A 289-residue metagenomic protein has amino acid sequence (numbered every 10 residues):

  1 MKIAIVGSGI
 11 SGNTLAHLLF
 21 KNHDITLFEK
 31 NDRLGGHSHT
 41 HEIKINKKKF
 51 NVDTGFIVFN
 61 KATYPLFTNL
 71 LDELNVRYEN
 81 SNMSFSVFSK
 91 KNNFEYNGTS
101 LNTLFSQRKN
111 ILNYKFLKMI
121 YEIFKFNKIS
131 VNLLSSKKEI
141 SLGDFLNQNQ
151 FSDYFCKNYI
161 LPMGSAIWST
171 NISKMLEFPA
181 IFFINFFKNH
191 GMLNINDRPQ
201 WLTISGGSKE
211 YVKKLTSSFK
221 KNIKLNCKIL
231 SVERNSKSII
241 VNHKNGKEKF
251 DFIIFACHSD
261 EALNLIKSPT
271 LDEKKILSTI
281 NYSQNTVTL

Functional and structural regions predicted by a protein language model:
K2-L27: N-terminal Rossmann-like FAD-binding beta1-loop-alpha1 element of flavoenzymes
S11, R33, D260: Conserved Rossmann-like nucleotide-cofactor binding loop
F20-K44: Glycine-rich FAD pyrophosphate-binding loop
T26, E79, N222-K224: General small-molecule cofactor/ligand-binding pocket signal
H41-F67: N-terminal glycine-rich dinucleotide-binding loop that anchors FAD/FMN and/or NAD(P) in oxidoreductases
K61-A180, I184-N185: Mobile amphipathic helical/loop "lid" adjacent to a hydrophobic cofactor/ligand pocket
I184-I239, H243: Helical element adjacent to the flavin cofactor pocket in flavoenzyme catalytic cores
K228, R234, H243-L289: Central helical "cap/lid" subdomain
